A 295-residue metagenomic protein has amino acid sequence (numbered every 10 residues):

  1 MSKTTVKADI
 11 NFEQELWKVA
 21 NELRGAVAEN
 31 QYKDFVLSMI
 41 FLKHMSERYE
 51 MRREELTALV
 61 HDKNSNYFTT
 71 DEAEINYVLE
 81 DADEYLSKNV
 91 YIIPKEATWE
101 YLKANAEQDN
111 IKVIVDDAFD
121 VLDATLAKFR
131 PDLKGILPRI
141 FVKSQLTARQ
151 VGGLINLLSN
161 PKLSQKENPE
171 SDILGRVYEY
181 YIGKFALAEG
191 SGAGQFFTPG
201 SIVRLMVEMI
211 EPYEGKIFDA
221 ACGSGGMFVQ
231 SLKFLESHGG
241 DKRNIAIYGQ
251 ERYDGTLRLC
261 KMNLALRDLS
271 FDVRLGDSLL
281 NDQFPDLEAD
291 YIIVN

Functional and structural regions predicted by a protein language model:
M1-I210, D272-Q283: Non-catalytic, mostly N-terminal accessory regions of nucleic-acid modification and defense proteins
G192-V294: Conserved S-adenosyl-L-methionine
